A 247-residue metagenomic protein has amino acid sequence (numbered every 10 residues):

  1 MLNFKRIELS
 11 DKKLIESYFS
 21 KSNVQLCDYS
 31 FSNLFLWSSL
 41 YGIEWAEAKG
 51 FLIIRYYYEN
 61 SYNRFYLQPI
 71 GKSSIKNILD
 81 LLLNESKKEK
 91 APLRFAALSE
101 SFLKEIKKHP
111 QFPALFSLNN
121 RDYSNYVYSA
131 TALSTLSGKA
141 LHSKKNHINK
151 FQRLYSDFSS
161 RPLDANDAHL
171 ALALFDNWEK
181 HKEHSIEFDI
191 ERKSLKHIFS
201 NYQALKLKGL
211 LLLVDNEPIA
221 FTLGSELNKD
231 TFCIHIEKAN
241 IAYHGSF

Functional and structural regions predicted by a protein language model:
M1-K49, E187: Amide-forming acyltransferase catalytic core, primarily the GNAT-like/NAT-type and related acyltransferase folds
I7, K139, S143, L163-D167 (+3 more regions): Short, contiguous, pocket-lining structural segments that sit at or immediately flank catalytic/ligand-binding sites
D28-S101, L213-I241: Conserved donor-binding loop and adjoining core beta-sheet/short helix segment in diverse acyl/aminoacyl transferases
P92-H109, R121-S124: Short, glycine/charge-rich beta-strand/loop segments that flank catalytic centers and engage negatively charged groups
P92-L98, V127, S159-D164, L211-L212: A structural signal for short, well-ordered beta-strand segments and their strand-loop junctions that often border
F112-H184: Acyltransferase donor/substrate-recognition loop-hinge adjacent to the catalytic core
L154, I236, Y243-F247: Short, intrinsically disordered, charge-balanced linker/junction segments flanking boundaries in proteins
N166-E217: Short, conserved active-site entrance elements at the starts or edges of catalytic domains
